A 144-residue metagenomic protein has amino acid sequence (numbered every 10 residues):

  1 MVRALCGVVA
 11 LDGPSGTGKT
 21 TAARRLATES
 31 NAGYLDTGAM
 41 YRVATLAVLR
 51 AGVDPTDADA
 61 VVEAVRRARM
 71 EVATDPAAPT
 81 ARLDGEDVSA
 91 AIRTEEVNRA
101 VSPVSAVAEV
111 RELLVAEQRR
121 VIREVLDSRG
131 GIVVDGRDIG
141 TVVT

Functional and structural regions predicted by a protein language model:
M1-C6: Phosphate-binding P-loop
V9-L11: Hydrophobic anchor at the beta1->P-loop junction of P-loop NTPases
P14: P-loop (Walker A) phosphate-binding loop of NTP-binding proteins
T17: ATP-binding Walker
T20: Walker A/P-loop
A39-I132, D138-T141: ATP-dependent small-molecule kinase phosphotransfer cores that center on conserved nucleotide phosphate-binding segments
